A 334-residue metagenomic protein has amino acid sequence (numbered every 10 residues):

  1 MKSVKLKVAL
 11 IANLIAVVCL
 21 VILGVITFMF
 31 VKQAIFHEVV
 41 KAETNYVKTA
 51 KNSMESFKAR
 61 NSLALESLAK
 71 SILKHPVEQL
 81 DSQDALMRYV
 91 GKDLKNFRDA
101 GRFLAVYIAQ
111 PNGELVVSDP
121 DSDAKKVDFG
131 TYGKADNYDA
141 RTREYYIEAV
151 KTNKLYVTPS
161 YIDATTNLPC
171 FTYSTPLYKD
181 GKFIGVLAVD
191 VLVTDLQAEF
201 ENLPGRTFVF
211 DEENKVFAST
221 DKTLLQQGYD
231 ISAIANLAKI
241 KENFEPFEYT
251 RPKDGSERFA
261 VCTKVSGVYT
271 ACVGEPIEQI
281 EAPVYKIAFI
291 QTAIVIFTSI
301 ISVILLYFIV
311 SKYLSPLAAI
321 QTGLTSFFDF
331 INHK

Functional and structural regions predicted by a protein language model:
K2-H37, K41, T292-F297: Extreme N-terminal signal-anchor transmembrane helix of membrane signaling/transducer proteins, especially in bacteria
A9, T27-F57, N61, E78-L86 (+6 more regions): Juxtamembrane interface helices immediately C-terminal to a transmembrane segment
N13, V17, V209, T270-C272 (+2 more regions): Cytoplasm-proximal transmembrane signaling helix
K41-K48, F57-K154: Extracytoplasmic/periplasmic sensory segments of membrane signal-transduction proteins
D84-R102, K182, V186-L224: Solvent-exposed, extracytoplasmic
D99, S118-V191, L196-E199, T250-R251: Extracytoplasmic/periplasmic ligand-binding sensor regions of membrane-associated signaling proteins
T142-Y178, P204-F208, E212-E213, I231-G267: Membrane-proximal, non-catalytic sensory/regulatory domains of signal-transducing membrane proteins
Y173, G185-L192, F259-V284: Short, hydrophobic beta-strand elements of compact beta-sandwich sensory domains
